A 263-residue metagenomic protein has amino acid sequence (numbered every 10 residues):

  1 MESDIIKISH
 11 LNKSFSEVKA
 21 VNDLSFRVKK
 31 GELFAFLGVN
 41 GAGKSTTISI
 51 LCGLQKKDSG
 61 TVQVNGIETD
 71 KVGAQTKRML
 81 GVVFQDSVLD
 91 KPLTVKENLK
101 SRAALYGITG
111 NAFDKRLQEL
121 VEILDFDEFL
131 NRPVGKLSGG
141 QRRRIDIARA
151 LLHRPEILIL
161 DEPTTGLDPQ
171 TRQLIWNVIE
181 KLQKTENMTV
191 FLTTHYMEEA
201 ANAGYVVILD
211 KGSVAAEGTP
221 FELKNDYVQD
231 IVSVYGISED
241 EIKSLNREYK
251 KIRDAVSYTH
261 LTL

Functional and structural regions predicted by a protein language model:
G60-E68, Q75-T76: Conserved ABC transporter NBD signature motif
K100, A104, N111-F129: Conserved ABC ATPase "signature" region
P133-L137: Conserved ABC ATPase signature
R154: Conserved catalytic motifs of ABC-family nucleotide-binding domains
L158-D161: Catalytic Walker B motif of ABC-type/P-loop ATPase nucleotide-binding domains
N177-A255: ABC transporter nucleotide-binding domain
T259-L263: Conserved small/polar residues in nucleotide/adenosyl-binding loops
